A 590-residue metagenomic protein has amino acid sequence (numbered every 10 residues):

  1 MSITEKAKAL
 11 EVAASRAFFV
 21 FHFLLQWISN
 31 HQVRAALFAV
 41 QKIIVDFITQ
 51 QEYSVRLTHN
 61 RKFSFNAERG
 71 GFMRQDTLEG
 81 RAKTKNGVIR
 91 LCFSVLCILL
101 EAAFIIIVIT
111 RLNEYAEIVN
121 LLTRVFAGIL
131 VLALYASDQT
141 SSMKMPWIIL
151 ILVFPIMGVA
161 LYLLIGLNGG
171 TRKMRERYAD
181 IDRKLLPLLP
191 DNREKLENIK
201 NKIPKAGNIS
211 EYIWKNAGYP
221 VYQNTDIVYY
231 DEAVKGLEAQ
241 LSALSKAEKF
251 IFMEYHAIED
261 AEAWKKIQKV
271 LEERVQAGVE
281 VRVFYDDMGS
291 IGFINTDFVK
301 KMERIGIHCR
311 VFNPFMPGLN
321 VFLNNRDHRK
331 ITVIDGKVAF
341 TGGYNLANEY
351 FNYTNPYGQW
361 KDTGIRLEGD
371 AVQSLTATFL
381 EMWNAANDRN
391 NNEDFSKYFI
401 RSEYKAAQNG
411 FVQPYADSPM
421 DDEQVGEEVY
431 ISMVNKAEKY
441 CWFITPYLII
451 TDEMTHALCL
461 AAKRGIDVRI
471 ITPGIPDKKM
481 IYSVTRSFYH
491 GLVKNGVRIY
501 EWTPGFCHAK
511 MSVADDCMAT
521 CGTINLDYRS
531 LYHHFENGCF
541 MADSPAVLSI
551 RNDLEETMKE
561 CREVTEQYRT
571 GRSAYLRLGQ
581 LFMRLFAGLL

Functional and structural regions predicted by a protein language model:
E5-F21, I28-F38, V45-G70: Positively charged N-terminal leader segments that act as targeting/secretion signals
D46-T49, Y53-R56, N60-E427, S432 (+8 more regions): N-terminal localization/anchoring segments of enzymes in phospholipid and broader phosphate metabolism
V425-W442, P446, D452-K463, V468: Acidic, glycine-rich loop-and-beta core segments that form the ion-binding/anion-interacting portion of active sites
A437-E438, T445, A462, I466-R469 (+4 more regions): Alpha-helix capping/termination and helix-coil
I444-T445, T472, W502, C521-G522: Thr-Gly-centered strand-to-loop micro-motif
E453-H456, L460, I470-K494: Extended hydrophobic/aromatic segments used for targeting, binding, or gating
